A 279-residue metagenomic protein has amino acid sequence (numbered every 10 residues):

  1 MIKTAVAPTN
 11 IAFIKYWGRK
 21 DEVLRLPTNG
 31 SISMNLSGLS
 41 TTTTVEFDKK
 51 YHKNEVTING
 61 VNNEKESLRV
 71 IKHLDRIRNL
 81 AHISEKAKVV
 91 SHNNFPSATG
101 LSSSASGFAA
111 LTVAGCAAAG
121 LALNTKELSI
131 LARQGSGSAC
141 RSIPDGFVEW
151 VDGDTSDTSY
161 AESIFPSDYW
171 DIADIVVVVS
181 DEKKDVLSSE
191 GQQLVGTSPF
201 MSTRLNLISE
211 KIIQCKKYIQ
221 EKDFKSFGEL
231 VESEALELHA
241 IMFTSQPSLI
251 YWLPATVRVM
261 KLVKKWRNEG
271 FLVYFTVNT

Functional and structural regions predicted by a protein language model:
M1-T99, V113-L123: ATP-binding N-lobe of GHMP and related small-molecule kinases
I2-A7, R19, P166-T279: C-terminal nucleotide
A12-K15, T41-V45, A139-S142, G146-E149 (+1 more regions): Short beta-strand scaffold segments in enzyme catalytic cores
P27, L36-G38, I143-D145, W170-I172: Short, solvent-exposed loop/turn segments at the edges of secondary structure
D48-K50, G153-D154, S180-K183: Short loop segments at secondary-structure junctions
S67, S106-A109, L205-S209: Short acidic alpha-helix initiation/capping motifs at coil-to-helix transition points, especially at protein N-termini
K72-R76, C140-D152, I208-I213, Y218: Charged/polar, low-hydrophobicity segments characteristic of intrinsically disordered regions and flexible loops
N79-S167: Gly/Ser-rich oxyanion-binding loop with an adjacent helix/lid that shapes the negatively charged ligand pocket
